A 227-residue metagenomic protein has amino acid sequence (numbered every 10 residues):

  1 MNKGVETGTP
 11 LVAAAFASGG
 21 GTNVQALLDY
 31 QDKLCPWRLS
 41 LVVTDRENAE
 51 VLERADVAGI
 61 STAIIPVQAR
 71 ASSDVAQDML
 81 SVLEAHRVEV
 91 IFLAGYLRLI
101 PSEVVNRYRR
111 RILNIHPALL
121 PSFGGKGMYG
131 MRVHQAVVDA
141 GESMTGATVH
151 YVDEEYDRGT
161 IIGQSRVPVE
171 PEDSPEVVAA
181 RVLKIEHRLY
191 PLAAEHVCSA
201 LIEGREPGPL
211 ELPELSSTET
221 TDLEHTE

Functional and structural regions predicted by a protein language model:
M1-E227: One-carbon transfer enzymes
